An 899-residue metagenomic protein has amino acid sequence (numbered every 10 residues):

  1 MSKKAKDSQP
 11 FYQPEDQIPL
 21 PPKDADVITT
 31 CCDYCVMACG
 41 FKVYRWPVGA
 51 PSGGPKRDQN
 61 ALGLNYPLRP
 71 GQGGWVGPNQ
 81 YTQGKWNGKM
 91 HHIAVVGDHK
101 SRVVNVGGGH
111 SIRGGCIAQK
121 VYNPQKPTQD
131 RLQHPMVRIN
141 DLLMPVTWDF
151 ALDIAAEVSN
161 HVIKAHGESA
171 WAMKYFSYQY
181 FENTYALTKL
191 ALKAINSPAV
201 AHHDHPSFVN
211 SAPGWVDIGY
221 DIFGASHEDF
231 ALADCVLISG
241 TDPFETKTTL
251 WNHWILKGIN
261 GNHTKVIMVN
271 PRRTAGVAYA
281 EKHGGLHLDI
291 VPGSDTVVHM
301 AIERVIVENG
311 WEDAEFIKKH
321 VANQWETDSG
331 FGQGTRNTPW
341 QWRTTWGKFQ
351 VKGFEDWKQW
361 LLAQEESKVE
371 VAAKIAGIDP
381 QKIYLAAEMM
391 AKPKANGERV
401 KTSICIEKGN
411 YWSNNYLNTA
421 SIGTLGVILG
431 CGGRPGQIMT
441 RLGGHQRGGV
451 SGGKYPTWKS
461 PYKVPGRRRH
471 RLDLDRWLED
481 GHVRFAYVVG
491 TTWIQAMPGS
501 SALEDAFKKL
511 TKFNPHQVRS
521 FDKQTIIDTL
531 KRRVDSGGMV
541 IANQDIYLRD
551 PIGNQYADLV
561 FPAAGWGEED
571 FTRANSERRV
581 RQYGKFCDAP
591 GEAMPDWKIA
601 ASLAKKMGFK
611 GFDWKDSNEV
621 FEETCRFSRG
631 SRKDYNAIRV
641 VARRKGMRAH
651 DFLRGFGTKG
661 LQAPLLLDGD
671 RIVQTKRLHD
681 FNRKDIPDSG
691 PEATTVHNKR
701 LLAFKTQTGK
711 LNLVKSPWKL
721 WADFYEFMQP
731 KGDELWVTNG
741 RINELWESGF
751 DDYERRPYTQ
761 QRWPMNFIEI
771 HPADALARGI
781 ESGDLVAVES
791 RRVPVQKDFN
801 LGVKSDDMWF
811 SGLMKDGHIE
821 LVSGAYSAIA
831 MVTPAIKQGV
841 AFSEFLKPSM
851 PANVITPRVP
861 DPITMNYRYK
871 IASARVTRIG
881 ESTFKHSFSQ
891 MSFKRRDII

Functional and structural regions predicted by a protein language model:
M1-W311, K319-N323, K352, A372 (+11 more regions): N-terminal export/assembly segments and adjacent metallocofactor-ligating motifs of anaerobic energy-metabolism
S52-G54, A199-V200, W311-F316, K382-Y384 (+13 more regions): Acidic/polar loop patches that form or flank catalytic/metal-binding clefts of enzymes that bind anionic ligands
P127-F150, K164, N309-Y384, Y487 (+3 more regions): N-terminal leader/propeptide and maturation segments of large enzyme subunits in energy/redox metabolism and hydrolases
Y185-V269, G276, V297, T419-F571 (+1 more regions): Extended redox/cofactor-interaction regions of prokaryotic respiratory oxidoreductases
H283-I290, F561-A564, R578-A589, K797: Short beta-alpha connecting loops at secondary-structure transitions that line or flank enzyme active sites
F349-H470: Active-site phosphate/pyrophosphate-binding segments
G567-A589, S602-K606, V832: Glycine/threonine-rich phosphate-binding loop and adjacent beta-strand/alpha-helix elements that clamp
D596-K645, A649, S748, Y753-E769 (+1 more regions): Long, contiguous, secondary-structure-rich segments that constitute the structural scaffold of globular domains
